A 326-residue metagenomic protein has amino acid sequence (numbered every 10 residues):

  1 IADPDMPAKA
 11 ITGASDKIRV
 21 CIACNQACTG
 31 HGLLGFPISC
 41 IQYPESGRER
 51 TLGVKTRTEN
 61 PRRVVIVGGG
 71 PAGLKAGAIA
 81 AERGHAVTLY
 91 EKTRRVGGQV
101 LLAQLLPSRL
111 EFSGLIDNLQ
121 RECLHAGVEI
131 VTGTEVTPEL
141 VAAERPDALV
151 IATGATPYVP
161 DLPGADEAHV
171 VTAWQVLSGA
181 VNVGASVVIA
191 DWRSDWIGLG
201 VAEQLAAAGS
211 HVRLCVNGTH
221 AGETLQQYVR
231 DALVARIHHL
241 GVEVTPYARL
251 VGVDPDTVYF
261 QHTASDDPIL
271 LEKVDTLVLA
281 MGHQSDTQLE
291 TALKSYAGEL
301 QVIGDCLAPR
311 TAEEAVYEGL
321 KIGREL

Functional and structural regions predicted by a protein language model:
I1-T12, E122-G133, E139: Repeat-solenoid scaffold signature
I1-V67, P71, I79-E82, A86-V87 (+3 more regions): Flavin-dependent oxidoreductase catalytic cores
A10-A14, Y43, R83, E122 (+7 more regions): Change "in soluble alpha/beta enzymes" to "in soluble alpha/beta proteins
T12-A14, L105-R109, L149, A168 (+2 more regions): Short, hinge-like loop/turn segments at secondary-structure boundaries
T58, R62-Y90, V96, V131-R145 (+3 more regions): Rossmann-like dinucleotide/flavin-binding elements
A86-A126, D195-A248: Rossmann-like dinucleotide-binding cores of NAD(P)H-dependent redox enzymes
V258-H262: SH3/SH3-like beta-barrel fold
